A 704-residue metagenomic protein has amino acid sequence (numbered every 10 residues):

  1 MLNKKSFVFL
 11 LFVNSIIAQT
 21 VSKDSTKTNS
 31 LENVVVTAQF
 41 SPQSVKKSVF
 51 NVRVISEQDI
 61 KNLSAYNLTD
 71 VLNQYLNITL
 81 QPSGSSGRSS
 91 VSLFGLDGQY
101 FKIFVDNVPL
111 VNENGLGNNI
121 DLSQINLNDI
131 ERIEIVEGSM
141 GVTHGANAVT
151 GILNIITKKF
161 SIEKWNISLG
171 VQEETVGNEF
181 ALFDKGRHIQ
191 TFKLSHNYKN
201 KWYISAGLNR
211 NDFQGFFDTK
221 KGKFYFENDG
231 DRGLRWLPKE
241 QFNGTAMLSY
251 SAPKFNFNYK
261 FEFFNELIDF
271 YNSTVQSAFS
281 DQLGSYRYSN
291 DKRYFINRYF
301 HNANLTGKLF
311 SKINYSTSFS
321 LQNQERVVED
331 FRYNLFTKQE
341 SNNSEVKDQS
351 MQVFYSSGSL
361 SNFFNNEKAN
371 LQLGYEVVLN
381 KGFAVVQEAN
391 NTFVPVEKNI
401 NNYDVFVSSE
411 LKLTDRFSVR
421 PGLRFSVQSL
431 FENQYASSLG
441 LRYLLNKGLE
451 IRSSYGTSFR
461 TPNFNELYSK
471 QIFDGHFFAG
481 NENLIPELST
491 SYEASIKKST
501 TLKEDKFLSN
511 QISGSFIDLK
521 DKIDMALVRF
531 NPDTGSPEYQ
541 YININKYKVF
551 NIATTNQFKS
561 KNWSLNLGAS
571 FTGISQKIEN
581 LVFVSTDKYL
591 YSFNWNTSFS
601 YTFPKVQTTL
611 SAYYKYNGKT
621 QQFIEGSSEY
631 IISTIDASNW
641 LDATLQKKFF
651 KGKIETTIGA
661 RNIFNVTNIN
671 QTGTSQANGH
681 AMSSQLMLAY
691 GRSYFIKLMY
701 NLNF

Functional and structural regions predicted by a protein language model:
T20-K61: Short, acidic, small-residue-rich periplasmic hinge/interaction motif at the N-terminus of Gram-negative outer-membrane
V52, T69-P109: Extracytoplasmic beta-strand/coil segments of soluble accessory domains associated with Gram-negative outer-membrane
P109-E137, Q190-F192: Short acidic/polar hinge/loop motifs at secondary-structure boundaries that mediate gating or recognition
Q124-S168: A beta-strand signature from Gram-negative outer-membrane beta-barrel systems, especially the internal plug domain
S195-K199, G207-N209, L237, S249-A252 (+6 more regions): Conserved C-terminal beta-signal and adjacent last beta-strands/turns of outer-membrane beta-barrel proteins
F213-F224, D229-T245, S249-K308, N323-S350: Flexible loop and strand-edge segments within Gram-negative outer membrane beta-barrel domains
L267, A278, E325, S429-F431 (+6 more regions): Surface-exposed extracellular loop regions of Gram-negative outer-membrane beta-barrel proteins, predominantly
Q349-L360, V396-K398, N402-F406, N481 (+5 more regions): Outer membrane beta-barrel strand-and-loop segments of large Gram-negative receptors, especially TonB-dependent
